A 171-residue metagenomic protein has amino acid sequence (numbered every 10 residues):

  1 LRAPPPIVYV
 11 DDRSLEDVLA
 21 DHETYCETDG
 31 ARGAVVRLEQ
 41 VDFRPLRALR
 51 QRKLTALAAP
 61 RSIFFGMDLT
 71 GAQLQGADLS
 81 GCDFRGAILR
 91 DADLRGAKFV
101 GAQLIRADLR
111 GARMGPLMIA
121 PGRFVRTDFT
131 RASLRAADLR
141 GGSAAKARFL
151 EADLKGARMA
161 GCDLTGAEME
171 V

Functional and structural regions predicted by a protein language model:
A3-D17, T28-V171: Tandem repeat scaffolds
H22: Active-site environment of non-heme Fe oxygenases that use a 2-His-1-carboxylate facial triad
Y25: Phosphate/oxyanion-binding loops and surfaces in catalytic or ligand/nucleic-acid-binding neighborhoods
